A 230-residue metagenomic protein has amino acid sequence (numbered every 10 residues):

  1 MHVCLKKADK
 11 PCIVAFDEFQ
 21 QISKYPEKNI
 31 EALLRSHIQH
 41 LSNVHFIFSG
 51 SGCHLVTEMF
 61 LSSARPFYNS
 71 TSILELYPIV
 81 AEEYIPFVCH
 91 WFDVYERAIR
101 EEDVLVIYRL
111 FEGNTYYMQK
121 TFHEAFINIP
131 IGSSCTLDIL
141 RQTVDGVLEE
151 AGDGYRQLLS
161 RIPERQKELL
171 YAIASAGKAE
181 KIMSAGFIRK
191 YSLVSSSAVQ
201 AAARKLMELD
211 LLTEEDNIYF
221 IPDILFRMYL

Functional and structural regions predicted by a protein language model:
M1-C53, L61: Conserved Walker B catalytic segment
E58-R109, I131-S133: Helix-loop-helix "sensor" segment of P-loop NTPases
G113, Q119-V194: Winged-helix-like regulatory helical subdomains adjacent to P-loop NTPase cores
G113-N114, D223: Short loop-to-helix capping motifs
Y191-L209: Short amphipathic alpha-helical interaction segments
M207-N217: A short, conserved structural fragment
N217-I224: Minor-groove-contacting beta-hairpin "wing" of winged helix-turn-helix DNA-binding domains
L225-L230: Short, amphipathic alpha-helical interaction segments positioned at domain boundaries
